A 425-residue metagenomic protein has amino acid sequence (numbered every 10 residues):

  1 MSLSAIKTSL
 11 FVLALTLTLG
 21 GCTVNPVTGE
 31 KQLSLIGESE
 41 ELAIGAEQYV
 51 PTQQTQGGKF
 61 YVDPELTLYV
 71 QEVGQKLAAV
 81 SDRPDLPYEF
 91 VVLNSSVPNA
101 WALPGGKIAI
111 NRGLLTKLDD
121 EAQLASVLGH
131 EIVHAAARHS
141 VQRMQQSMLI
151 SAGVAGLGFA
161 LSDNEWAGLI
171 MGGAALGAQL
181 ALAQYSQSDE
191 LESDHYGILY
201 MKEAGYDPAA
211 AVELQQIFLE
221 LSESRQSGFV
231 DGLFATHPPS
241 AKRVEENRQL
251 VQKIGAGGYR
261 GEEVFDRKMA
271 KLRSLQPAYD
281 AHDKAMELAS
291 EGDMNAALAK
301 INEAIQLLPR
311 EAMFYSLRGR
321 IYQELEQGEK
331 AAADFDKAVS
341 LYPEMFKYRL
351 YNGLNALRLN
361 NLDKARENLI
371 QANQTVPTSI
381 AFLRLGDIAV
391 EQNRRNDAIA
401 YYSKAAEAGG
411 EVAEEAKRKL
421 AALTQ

Functional and structural regions predicted by a protein language model:
M1-F11: Bacterial N-terminal signal peptides that target proteins for export
T18-G21: C-terminal motif of bacterial Sec signal peptides marking the signal peptidase cleavage site
T23-E165, L182, L199-F229, L233 (+10 more regions): Peri-catalytic and regulatory segments of divalent metal-dependent proteins
G173-Y206: Membrane-engaging insertion elements
A278, A312-M313, F346-K347, S379-A381 (+1 more regions): Helix-start (N-cap) detector for alpha-helical repeat units in TPR-like alpha-solenoids, especially tetratricopeptide
S290, E324-L325, R358-L359, E391-Q392 (+1 more regions): Register position in tetratricopeptide repeats
L307, L341, Q374-T375, A408-G409: Structural marker of alpha-solenoid helical repeat scaffolds
